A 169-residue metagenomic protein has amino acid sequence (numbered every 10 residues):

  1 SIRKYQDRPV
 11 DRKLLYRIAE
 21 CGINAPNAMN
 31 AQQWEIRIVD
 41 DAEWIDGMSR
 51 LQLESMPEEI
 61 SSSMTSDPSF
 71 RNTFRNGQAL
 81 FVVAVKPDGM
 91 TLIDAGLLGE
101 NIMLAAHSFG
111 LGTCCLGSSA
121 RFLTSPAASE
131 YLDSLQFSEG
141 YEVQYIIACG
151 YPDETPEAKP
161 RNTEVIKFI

Functional and structural regions predicted by a protein language model:
S1-I169: Acidic, surface-exposed loops and disordered segments
